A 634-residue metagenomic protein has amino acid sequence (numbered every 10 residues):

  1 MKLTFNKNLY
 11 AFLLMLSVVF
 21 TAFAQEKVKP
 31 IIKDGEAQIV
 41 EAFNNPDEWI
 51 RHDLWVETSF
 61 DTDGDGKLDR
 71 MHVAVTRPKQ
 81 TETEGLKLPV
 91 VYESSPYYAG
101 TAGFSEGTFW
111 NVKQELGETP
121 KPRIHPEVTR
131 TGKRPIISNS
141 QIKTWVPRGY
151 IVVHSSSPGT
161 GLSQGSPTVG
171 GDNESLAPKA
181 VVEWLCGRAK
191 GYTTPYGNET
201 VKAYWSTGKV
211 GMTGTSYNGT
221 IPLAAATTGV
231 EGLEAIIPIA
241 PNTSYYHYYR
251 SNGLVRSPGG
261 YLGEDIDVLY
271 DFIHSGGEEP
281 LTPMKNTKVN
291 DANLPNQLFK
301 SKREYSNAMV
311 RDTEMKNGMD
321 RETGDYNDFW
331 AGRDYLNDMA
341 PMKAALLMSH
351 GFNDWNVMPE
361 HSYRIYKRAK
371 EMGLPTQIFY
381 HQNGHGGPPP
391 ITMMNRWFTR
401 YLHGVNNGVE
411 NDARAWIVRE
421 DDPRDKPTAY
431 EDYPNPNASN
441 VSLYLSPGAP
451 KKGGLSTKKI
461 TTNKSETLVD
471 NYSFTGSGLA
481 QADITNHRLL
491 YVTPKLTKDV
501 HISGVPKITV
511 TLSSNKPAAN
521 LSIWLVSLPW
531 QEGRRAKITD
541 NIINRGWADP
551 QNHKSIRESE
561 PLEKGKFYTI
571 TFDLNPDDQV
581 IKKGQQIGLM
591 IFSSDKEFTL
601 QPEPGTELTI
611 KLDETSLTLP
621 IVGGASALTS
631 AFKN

Functional and structural regions predicted by a protein language model:
Q25-E115, R130, N139-Q141, I151 (+2 more regions): Catalytic-loop region of hydrolases
V28, G35-A37, F379, P388-N634: C-terminal, loop-rich substrate-recognition/catalytic regions characterized by aromatic stacking residues
V28, V40-F43, S59-D61, L68 (+9 more regions): Accessory cap/linker subdomain of secreted extracellular hydrolases
G132-P135, G161-P178, A189-Y192, G384-P390: Catalytic nucleophile-loop/oxyanion-hole region of alpha/beta-hydrolase and closely related hydrolase-like folds
V146-L162: Conserved alpha/beta-hydrolase
M342, M348-H350, D354: Short beta-strand/loop motif that positions the catalytic acidic residue of the alpha/beta-hydrolase fold
W355-H361: Conserved alpha/beta-hydrolase "acid-adjacent" motif
K370-G386: Catalytic histidine neighborhood in serine/cysteine hydrolases with alpha/beta-hydrolase-type architecture
